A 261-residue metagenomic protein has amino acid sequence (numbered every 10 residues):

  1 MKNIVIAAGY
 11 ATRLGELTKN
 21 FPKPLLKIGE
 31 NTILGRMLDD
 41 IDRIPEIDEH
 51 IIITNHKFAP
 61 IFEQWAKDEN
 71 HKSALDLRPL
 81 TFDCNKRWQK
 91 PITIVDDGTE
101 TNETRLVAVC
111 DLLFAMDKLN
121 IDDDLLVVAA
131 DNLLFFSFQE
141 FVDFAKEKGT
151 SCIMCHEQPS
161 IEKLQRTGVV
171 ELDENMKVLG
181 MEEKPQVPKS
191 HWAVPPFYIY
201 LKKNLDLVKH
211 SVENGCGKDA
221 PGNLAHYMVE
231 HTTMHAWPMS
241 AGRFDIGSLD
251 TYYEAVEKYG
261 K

Functional and structural regions predicted by a protein language model:
K2-V5, R13, K27, N31-V127: Conserved N-terminal catalytic core of the sugar/cofactor nucleotidyltransferase
K19-K23: Short alpha-helical oligomerization interface
L25, V170-L172, A236: A structural signal for short hydrophobic beta-strand segments in well-ordered beta-sheet cores
I61, C110-F114, E140, N223-L224 (+1 more regions): Alpha-helical elements of Rossmann-like donor-binding domains used by nucleotide-donor carbohydrate transfer enzymes
A130-L133: The conserved acidic donor/metal-binding loop of glycosyltransferases
F136-L164: Conserved donor-nucleotide/metal-binding helix-loop-beta segment in metal-dependent transferases, i.e., the alpha-helix
V142-D143, K177-D245, L249-K261: Catalytic-core segments of class I nucleotidyltransferases/pyrophosphorylases that form NMP-activated intermediates
E162-L179: Conserved catalytic core of nucleotide-sugar-dependent glycosyltransferases
